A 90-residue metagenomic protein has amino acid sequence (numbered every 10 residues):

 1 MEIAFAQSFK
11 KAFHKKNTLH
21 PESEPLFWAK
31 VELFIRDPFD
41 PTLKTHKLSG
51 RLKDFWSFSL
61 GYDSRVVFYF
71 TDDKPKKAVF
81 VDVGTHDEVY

Functional and structural regions predicted by a protein language model:
M1-K30: Arg/Lys-rich, positively charged N-terminal/basic patches that mediate binding to nucleic acids
K11-K16, P21, S59-Y90: Enriched for short, Lys/Arg-rich terminal
K30, K44, D54, Y62-S64 (+1 more regions): A generic structural signal for short beta-strands and their flanking turns/coil linkers
K30-D37, E88-Y90: A short, hydrophobic secondary-structure junction motif
L33-S57: A short, surface-exposed loop/turn module that caps and links secondary-structure elements
